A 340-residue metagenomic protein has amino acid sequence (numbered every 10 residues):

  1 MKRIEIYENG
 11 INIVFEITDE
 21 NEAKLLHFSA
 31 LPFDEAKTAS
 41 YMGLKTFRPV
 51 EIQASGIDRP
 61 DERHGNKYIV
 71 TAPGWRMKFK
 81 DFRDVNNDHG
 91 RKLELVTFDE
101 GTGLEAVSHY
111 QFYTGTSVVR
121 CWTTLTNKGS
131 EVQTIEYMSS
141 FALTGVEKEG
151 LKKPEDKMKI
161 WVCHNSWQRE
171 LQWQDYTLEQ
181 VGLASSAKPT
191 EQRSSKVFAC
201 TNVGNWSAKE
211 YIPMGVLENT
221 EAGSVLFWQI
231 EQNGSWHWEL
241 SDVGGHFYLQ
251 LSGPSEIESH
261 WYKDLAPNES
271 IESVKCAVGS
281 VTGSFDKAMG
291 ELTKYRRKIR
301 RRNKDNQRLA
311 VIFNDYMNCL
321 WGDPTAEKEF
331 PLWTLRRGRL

Functional and structural regions predicted by a protein language model:
M1-D242, S259: Polysaccharide-binding surfaces and accessory modules of carbohydrate-active proteins
W122-T126, E272, I312-N314: Residues within well-ordered beta-strands of beta-sheet-rich folds
F227, E239-S241, S284-D286, D323-T325: Short conserved micro-motifs at the rims of enzyme active sites and ligand-binding pockets
N233, V278, Y316-N318: Active-site beta-loop-alpha junctions enriched in small/polar residues
F247-S259: Short, structured beta-strand/loop micro-motifs enriched in basic residues and often containing a Trp
K263-T282: Short Pro-Gly-centered flexible turn/kink motifs
G279-E291: Short, Lys/Arg- and Gly-enriched loop/turn segments at beta-strand edges
A288-L340: An acidic-aromatic substrate-binding cleft motif
